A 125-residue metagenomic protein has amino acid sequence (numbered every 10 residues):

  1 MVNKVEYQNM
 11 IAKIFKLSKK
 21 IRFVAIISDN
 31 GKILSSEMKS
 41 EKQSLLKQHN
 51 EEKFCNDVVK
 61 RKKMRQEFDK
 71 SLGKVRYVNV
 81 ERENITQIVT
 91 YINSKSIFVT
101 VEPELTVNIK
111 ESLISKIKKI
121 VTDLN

Functional and structural regions predicted by a protein language model:
M1-N125: Non-catalytic interaction/Regulatory regions outside core domains
